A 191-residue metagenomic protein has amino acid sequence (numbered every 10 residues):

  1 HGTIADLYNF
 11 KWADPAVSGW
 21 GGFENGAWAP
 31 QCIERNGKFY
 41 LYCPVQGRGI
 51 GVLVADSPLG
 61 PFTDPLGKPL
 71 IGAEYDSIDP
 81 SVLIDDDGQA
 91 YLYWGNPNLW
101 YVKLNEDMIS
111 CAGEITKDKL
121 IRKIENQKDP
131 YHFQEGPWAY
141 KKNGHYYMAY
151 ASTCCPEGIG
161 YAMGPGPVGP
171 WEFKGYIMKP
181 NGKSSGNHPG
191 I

Functional and structural regions predicted by a protein language model:
H1-I191: Carbohydrate-active catalytic/glycan-binding domains of CAZyme proteins, especially the secreted or lumenal ectodomains
